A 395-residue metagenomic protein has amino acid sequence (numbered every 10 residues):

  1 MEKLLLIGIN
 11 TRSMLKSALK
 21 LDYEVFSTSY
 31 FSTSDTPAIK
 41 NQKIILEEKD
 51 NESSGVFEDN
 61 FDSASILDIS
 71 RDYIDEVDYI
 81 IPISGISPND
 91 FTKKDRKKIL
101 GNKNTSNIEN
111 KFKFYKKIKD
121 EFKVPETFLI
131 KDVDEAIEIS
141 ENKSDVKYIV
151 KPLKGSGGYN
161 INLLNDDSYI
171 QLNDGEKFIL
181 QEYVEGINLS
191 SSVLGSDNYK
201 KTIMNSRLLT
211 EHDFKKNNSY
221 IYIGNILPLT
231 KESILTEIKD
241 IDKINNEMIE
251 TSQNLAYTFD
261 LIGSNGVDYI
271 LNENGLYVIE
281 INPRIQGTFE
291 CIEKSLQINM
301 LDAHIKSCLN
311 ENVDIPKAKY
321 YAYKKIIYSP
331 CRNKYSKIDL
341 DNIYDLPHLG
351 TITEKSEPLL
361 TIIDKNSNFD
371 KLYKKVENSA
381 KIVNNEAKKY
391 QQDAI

Functional and structural regions predicted by a protein language model:
M1-E109, K113, D134, E377-N378 (+2 more regions): ATP-binding N-terminal substructure of ATP-dependent carboxylate-amine bond-forming enzymes
L5, D302-I395: Peripheral (often C-terminal) accessory segments that flank ATP-dependent C-N-forming ligase machineries
V25-F26, V124-P125, F178, Y323: Hydrophobic anchor at the start of a short beta-strand that flanks the dinucleotide cofactor-binding loop
K97-D167: A conserved helix-loop-beta module that forms one wall/lid of the active-site cleft in ATP-utilizing catalytic domains
I118, S140-L163, E176-S191, I203-R207 (+2 more regions): ATP-grasp fold ATP-binding core
N165, G195-K200, L271-N274, L309 (+2 more regions): Short acidic-glycine loop/turn motifs at beta-strand connectors
E185-L189, V193-F259, N282-C308, K317: ATP-dependent carboxylate/phosphate-activation module, predominantly the ATP-grasp catalytic core and closely related
Q253-E290, I327, K334-Y335: Conserved metal-phosphate-binding beta-hairpin within the catalytic cores of diverse ATP-dependent phosphoryl-transfer
